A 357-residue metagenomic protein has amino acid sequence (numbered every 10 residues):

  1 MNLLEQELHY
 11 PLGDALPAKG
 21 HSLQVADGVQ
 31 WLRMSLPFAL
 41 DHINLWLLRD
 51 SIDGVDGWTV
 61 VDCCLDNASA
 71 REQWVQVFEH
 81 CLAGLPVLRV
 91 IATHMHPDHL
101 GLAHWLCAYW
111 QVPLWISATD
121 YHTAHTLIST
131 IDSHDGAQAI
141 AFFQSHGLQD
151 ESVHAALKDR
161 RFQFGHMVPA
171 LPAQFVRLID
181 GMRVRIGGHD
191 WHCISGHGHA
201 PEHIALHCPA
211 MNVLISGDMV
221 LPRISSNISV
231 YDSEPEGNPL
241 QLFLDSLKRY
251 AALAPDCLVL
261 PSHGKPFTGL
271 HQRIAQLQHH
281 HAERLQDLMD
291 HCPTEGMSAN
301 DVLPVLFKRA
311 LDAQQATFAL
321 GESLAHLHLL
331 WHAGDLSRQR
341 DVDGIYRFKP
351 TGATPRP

Functional and structural regions predicted by a protein language model:
M1-P11, A15-L16, Q286-P357: C-terminal regulatory/interaction regions
L3, V25-R33, R160-M167, G187-H189: Short Pro/Gly-enriched beta-strand edge/turn motifs at strand-loop
K19-L85, L206-S216: Conserved beta-strand hairpin/beta-sheet module of binuclear metal-dependent hydrolase folds, prominently
F38-L40, V176-L178, H197-A200, V342 (+1 more regions): A short catalytic or substrate-binding loop motif that flags glycine-/basic-rich loops and adjacent residues that bind
V55-A68, F164-F175, D190-L285: Metallo-beta-lactamase
S69-R71, V75-V184, N212: Active-site HxH/HxHxD metal-binding segment of metal-dependent hydrolases
A108, G196, W331: Short, contiguous alpha-helical
Q111-I116, I215-G217, L277, A313: Short hydrophobic/aromatic-enriched beta-strand-loop microsegments
